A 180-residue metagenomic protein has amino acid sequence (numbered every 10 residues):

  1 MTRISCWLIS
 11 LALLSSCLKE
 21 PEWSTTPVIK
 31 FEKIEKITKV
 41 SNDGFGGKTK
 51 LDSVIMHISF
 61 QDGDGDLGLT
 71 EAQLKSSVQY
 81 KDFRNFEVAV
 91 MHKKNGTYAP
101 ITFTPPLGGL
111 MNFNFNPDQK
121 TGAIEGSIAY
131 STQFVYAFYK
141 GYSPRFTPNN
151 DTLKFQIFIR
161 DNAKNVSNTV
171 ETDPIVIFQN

Functional and structural regions predicted by a protein language model:
T2-S10: Sec-dependent signal peptide recognition, specifically the positively charged N-region followed immediately by
L13-S16: C-terminal motif of bacterial Sec signal peptides marking the signal peptidase cleavage site
L18-P21: Bacterial signal peptide processing site
S24: Cys/His-rich zinc-coordinating "finger/knuckle" motifs
P27-N180: First exposed extracellular module after export/assembly in secreted or surface-exposed proteins
